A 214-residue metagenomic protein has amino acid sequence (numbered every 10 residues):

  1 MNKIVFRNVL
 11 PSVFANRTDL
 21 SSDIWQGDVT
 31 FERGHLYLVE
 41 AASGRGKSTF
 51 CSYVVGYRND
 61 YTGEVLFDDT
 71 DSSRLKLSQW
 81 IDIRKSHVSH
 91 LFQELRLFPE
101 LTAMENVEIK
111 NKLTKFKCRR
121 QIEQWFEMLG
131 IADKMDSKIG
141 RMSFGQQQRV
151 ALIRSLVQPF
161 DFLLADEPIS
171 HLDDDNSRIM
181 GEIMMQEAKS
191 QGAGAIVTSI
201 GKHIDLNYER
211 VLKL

Functional and structural regions predicted by a protein language model:
V55: Helix-to-loop junction immediately C-terminal to a conserved catalytic motif
G63-S72: Conserved ABC transporter NBD signature motif
S72-S89: ABC ATPase NBD coupling module
E94, L101-L113: Q-loop/switch helix immediately C-terminal to the Walker
R119-K134: Conserved ABC ATPase "signature" region
K138-Q146: Conserved ABC ATPase signature
L163-E167: Catalytic Walker B motif of ABC-type/P-loop ATPase nucleotide-binding domains
